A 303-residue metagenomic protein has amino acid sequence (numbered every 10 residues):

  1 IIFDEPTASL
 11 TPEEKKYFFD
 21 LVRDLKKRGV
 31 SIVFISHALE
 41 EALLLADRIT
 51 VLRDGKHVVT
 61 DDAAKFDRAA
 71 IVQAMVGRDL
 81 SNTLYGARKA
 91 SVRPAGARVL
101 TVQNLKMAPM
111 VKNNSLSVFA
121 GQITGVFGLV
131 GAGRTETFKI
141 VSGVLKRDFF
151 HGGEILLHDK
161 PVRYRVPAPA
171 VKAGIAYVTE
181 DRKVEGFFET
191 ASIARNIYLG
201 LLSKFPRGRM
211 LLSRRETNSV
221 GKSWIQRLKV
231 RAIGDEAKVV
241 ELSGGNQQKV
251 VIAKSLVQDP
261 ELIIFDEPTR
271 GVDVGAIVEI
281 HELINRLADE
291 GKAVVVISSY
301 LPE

Functional and structural regions predicted by a protein language model:
I1-E303: Glycine-rich phosphate-binding loops of nucleotide-dependent enzymes
